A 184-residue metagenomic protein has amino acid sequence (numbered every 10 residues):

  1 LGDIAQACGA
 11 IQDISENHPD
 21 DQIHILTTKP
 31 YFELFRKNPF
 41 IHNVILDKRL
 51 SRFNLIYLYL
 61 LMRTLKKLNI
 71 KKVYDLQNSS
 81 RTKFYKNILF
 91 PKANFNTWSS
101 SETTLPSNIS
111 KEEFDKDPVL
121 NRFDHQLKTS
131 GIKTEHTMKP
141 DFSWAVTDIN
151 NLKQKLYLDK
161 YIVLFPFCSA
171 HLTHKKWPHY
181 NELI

Functional and structural regions predicted by a protein language model:
L1-I184: Catalytic machinery of carbohydrate-active enzymes, primarily nucleotide-sugar-dependent glycosyltransferases
